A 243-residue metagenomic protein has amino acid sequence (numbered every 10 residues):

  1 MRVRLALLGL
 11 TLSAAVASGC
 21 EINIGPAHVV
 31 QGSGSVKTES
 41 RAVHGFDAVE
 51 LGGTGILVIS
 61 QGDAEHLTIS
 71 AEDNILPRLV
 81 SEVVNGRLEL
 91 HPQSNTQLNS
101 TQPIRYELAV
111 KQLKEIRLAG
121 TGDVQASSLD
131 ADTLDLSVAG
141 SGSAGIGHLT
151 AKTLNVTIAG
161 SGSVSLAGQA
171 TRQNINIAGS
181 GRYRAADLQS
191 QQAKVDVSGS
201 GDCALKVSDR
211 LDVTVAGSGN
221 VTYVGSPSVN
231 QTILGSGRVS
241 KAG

Functional and structural regions predicted by a protein language model:
M1-G243: Intrinsically disordered, low-complexity terminal regions
